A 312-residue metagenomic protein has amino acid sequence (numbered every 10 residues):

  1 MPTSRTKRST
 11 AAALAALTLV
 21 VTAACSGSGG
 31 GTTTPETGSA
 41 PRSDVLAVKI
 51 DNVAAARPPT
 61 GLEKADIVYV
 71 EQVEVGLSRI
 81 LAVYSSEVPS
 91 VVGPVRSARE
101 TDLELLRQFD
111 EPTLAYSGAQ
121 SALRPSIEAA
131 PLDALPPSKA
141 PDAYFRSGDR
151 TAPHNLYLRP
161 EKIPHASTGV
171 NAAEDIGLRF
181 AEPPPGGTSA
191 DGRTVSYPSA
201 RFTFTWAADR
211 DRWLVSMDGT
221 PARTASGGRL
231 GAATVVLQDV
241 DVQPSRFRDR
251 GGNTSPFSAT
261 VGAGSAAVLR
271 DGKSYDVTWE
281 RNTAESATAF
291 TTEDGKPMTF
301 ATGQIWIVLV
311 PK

Functional and structural regions predicted by a protein language model:
M1-L17: N-terminal export and membrane-targeting signals
A11-A12, T18, G61, T283: A broadly tuned, weak detector of single residues within folded domains
V20-A24: C-terminal motif of bacterial Sec signal peptides marking the signal peptidase cleavage site
S26-G29: Bacterial signal peptide processing site
T32-T33, S39-I67, E74-K312: A surface/extracellular/periplasmic glyco- and lipid-processing/surface-interacting theme
